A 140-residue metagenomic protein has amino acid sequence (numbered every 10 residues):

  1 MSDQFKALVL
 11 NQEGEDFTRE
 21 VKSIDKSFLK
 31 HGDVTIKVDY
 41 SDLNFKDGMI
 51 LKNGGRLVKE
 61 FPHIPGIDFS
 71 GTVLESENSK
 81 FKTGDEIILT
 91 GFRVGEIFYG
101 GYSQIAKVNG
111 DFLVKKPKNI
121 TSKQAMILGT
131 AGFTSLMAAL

Functional and structural regions predicted by a protein language model:
S2-L8, V34: Short structural boundary motif marking the start of a folded domain
D3, E20-K22, F69: Short beta-strand or tight-loop elements that sit immediately N-terminal to catalytic metal-binding acidic residues
A7-L10, I87: A short beta-strand micro-motif
E15-K22, G54-G55: Short gly/ser/thr-rich secondary-structure transition/capping motifs
D25-L43, G54-V94, G100, F112 (+1 more regions): Glycine-rich beta-strand-centered segment in the early N-terminal region that forms part of a ligand/cofactor-binding
K46-K52: Cytochrome P450 core scaffold surrounding the K-helix E-X-X-R motif and the conserved "meander" helix-loop region
T90-L140: NAD(P)H dinucleotide-binding glycine-rich loop of Rossmann-like/cofactor-binding domains, especially the beta1-alpha1
